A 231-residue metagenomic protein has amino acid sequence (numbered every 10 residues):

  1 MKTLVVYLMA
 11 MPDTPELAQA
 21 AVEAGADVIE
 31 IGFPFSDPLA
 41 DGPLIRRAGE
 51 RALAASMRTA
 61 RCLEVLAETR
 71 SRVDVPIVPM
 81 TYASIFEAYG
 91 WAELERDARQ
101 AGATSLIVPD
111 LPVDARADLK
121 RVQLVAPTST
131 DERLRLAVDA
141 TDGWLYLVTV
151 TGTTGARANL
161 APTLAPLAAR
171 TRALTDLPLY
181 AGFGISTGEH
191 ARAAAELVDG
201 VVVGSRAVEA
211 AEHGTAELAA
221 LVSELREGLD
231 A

Functional and structural regions predicted by a protein language model:
M1-V75, D142, A216-S223: Conserved N-terminal beta1-alpha1 strand-loop-helix module at the mouth
L4-L8, I29-I31, I77-T81, L106-V108 (+4 more regions): Hydrophobic faces of well-ordered beta-strands that scaffold small-molecule active sites in alpha/beta enzyme cores
V6, A21, I31-G32, A98 (+4 more regions): Conserved, mostly hydrophobic/aromatic
D13-A24, S129-D139, L174, A181 (+1 more regions): Catalytic cores of alpha/beta
D27-P38, A101, S105-D114, T149-G155 (+2 more regions): Glycine-rich phosphate-binding active-site loops on the catalytic face of alpha/beta enzymes
I45-A48, A52-A55, L134-T175, A210-E212: Glycine/Thr-rich beta-alpha phosphate-binding loop at enzyme active sites
A54-M57, E95, R99-A115, K120-S129 (+3 more regions): Catalytic beta/alpha-barrel core
L167-L177, S186-A231: Alpha/beta catalytic cores of nucleotide-metabolism and tRNA/nucleoside-modifying enzymes
